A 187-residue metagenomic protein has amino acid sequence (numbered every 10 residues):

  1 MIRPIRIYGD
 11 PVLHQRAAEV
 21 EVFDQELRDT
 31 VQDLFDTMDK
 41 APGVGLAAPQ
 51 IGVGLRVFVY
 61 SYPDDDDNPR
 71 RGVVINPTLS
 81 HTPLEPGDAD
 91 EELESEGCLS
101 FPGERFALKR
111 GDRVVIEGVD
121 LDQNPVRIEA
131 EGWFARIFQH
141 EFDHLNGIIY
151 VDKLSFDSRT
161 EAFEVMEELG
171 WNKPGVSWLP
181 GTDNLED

Functional and structural regions predicted by a protein language model:
M1-D187: Positively charged
